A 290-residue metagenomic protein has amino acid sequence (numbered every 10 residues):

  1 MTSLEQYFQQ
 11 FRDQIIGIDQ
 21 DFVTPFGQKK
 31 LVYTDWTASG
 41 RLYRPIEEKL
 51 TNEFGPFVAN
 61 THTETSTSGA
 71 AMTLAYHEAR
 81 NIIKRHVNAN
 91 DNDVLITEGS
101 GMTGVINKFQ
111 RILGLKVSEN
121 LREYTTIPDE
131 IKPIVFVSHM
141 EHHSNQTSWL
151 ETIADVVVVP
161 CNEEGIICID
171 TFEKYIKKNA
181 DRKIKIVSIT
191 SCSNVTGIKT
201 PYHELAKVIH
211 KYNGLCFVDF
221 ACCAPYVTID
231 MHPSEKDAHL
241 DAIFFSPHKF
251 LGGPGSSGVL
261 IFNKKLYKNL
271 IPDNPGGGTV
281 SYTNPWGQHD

Functional and structural regions predicted by a protein language model:
M1-D290: Pyridoxal 5′-phosphate
